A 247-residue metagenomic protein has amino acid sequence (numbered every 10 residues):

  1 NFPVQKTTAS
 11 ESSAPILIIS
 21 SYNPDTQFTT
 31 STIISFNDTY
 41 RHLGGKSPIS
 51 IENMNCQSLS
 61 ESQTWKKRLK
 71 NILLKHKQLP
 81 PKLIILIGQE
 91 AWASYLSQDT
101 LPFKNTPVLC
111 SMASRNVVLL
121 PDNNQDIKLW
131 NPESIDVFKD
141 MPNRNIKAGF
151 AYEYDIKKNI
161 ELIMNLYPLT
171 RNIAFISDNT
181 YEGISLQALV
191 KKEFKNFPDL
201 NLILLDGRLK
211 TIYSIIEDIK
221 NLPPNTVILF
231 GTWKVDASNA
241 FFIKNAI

Functional and structural regions predicted by a protein language model:
F2-I247: Short hydrophobic alpha-helices and adjacent helix-cap/hinge residues
